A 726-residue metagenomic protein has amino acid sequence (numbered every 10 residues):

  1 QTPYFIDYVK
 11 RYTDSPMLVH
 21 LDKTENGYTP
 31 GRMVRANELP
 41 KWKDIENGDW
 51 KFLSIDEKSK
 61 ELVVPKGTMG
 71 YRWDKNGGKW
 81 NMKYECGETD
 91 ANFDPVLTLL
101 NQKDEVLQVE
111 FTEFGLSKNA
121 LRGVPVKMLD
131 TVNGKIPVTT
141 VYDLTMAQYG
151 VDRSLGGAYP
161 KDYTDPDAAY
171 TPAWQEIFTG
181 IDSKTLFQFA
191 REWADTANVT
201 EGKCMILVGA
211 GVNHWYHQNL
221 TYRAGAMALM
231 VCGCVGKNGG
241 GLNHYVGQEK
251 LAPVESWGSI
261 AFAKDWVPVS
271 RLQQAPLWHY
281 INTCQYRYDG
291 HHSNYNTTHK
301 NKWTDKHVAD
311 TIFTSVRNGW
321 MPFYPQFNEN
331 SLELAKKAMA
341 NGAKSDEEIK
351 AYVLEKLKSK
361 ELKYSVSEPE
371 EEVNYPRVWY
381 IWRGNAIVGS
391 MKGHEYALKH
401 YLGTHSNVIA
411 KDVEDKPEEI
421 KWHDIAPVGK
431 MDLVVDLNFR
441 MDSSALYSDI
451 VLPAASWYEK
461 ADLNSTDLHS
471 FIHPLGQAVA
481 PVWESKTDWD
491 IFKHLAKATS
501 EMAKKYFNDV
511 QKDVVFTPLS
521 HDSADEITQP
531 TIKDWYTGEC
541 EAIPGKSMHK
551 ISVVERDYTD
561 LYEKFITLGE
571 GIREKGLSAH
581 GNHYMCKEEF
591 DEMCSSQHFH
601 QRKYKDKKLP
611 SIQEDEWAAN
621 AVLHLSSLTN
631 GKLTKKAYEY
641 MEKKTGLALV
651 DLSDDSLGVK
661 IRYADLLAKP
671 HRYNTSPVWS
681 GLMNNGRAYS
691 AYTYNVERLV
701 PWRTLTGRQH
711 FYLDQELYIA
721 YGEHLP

Functional and structural regions predicted by a protein language model:
Q1, D94-L99, L121, P172-E176 (+5 more regions): A cross-kingdom feature strongest in bacterial/archaeal respiratory oxidoreductases
Q1-W193, V199: Long, well-ordered, tryptophan-enriched scaffold segments
Y12, E192-W193, G209-G211, G241-A252 (+1 more regions): A glycine-rich phosphate-binding loop feature that marks nucleotide/adenosyl-phosphate handling sites
L144-A147, V151, A224-G233, K493-A498: Short, hydrophobic/amphipathic alpha-helical patches that form generic packing surfaces within helical domains
E201-G209, R377-W382: Short hydrophobic beta-strand segments
E201-M205, G236-N243, D412, K505-Q511: Flexible, glycine/charged-enriched surface loops at secondary-structure junctions
H217-L220: Conserved phosphate/anionic-ligand binding catalytic regions in large, soluble enzymes, centered on
D490-K505, D509: Non-catalytic, well-ordered alpha-helical segments in soluble enzyme domains
